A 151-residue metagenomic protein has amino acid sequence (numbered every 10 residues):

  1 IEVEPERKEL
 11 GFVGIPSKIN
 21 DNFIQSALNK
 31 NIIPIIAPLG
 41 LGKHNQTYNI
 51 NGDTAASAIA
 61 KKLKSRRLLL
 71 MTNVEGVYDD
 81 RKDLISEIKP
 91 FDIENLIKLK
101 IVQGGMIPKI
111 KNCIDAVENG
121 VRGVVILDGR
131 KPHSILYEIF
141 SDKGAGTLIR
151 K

Functional and structural regions predicted by a protein language model:
I1-R130, K143, K151: Nucleotide/pyrophosphate-binding catalytic subdomain
P132-Y137: Low-complexity, intrinsically disordered Gly/Pro/Thr-rich segments
T147: Catalytic domains of riboflavin
